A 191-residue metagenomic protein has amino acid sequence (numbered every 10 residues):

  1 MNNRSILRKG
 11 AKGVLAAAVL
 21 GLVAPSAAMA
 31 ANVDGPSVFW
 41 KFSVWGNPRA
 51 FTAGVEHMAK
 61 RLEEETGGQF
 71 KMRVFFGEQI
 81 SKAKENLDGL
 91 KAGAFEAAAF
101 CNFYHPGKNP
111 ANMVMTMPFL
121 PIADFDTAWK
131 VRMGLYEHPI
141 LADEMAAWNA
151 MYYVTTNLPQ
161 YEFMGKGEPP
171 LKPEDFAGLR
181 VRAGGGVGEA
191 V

Functional and structural regions predicted by a protein language model:
M1-F39: Short, low-complexity disordered leader/linker segments with a strong preference for bacterial N-terminal type II
A27-S43, E63-K71, A146, E168-R180: Immediate post-signal peptide segment of exported/extracytoplasmic ligand-binding proteins
F39-M58, G77-K82: Extracytoplasmic "Venus flytrap"
R49-R73, L135-Y136, G188-A190: Short, polar/charged alpha-helical segment
A59-K60, K91, C101-V191: Contiguous mixed-secondary-structure segments that line small-molecule binding/active-site clefts of soluble domains
G68-K71, N86-F100, R180-R182: Alpha-to-beta junction loops
R73-F75, Y153: General small-molecule cofactor/ligand-binding pocket signal
F76-A83, G89, M117: Acidic helix-start/capping segments at beta-turn-to-alpha-helix junctions
